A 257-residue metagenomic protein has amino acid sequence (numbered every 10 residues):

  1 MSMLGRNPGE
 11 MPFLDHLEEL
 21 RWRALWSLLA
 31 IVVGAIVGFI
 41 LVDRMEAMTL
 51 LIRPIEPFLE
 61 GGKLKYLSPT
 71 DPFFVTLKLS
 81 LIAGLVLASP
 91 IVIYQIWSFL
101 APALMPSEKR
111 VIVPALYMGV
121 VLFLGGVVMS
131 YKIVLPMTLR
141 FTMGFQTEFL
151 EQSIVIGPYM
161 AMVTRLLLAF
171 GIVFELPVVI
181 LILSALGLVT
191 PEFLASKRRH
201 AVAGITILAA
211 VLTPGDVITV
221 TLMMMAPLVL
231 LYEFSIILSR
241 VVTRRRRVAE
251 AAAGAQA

Functional and structural regions predicted by a protein language model:
M1-A257: Membrane topogenic/interface segments and analogous intrinsically disordered interaction regions
